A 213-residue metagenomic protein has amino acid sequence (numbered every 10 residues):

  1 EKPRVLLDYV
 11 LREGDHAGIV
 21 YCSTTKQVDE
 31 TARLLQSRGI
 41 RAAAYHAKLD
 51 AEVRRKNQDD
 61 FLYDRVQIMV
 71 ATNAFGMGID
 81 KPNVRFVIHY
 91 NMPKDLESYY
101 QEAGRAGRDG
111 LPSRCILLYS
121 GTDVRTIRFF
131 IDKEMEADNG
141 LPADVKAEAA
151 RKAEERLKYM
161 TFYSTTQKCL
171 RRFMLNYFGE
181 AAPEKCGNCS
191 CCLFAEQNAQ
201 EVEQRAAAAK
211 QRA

Functional and structural regions predicted by a protein language model:
E1-D144, E155, A182: Helicase motor core with emphasis on the C-terminal RecA-like subdomain
A137-A213: C-terminal accessory/connector segments of nucleic-acid motor ATPases
